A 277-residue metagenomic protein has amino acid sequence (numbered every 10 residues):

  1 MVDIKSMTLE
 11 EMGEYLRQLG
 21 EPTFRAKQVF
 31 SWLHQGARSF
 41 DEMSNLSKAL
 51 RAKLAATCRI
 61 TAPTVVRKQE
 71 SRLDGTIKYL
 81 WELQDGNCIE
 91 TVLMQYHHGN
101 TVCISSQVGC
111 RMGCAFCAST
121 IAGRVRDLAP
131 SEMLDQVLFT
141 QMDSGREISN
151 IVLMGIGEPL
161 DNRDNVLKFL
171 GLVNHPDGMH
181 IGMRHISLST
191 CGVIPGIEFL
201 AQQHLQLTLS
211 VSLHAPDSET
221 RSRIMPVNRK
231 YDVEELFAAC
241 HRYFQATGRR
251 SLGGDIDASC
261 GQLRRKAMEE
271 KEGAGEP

Functional and structural regions predicted by a protein language model:
M1-N87, A238-P277: Auxiliary Fe-S-binding modules of radical SAM enzymes
L33, H97, A215-E219: Feature marks short, surface-exposed loop/turn motifs that line or immediately flank catalytic pockets and channel
C88-L93: A short loop-to-beta-strand scaffold at the N-terminal edge of the catalytic core in hydrolase folds
Q95-E132: Canonical Radical SAM [4Fe-4S] cluster-binding loop centered on the CxxxCxxC motif and its immediate flanking residues
I121-N150: Conserved alpha-helical substructure of the radical SAM core
A129, N162-V166, S259: Residues at alpha-helix caps and immediate loop-helix transition turns in enzyme cores, especially N- and C-cap
F139-N150, G155-G253: Conserved AdoMet/S-adenosylmethionine-binding subsite of the radical SAM
